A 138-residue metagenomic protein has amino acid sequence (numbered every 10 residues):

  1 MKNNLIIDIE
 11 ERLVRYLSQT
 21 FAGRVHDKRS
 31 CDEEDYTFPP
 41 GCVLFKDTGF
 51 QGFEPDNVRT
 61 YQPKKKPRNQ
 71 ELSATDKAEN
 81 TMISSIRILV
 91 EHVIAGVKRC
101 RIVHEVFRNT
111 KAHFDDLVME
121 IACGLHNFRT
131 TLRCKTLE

Functional and structural regions predicted by a protein language model:
M1-E138: Short, well-ordered secondary-structure "scaffold" segments embedded in the functional core of diverse domains
